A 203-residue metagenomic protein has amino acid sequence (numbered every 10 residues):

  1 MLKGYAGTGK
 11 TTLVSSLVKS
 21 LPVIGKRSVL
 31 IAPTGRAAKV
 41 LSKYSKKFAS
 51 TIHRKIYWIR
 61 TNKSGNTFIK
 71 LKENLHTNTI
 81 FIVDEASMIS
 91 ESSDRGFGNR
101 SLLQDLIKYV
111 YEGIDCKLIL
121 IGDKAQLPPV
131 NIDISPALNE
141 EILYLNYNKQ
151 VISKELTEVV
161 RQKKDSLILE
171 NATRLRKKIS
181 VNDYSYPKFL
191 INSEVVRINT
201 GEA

Functional and structural regions predicted by a protein language model:
L2: Hydrophobic anchor at the beta1->P-loop junction of P-loop NTPases
A6: The conserved Walker
K10: Conserved lysine of the Walker
L13, L17: Hydrophobic positions on the alpha1 helix immediately C-terminal to the Walker A/P-loop
R27, T77-I80, I114-I119: Loop/turn-to-beta-strand initiation segments
V29-T79: Inter-Walker segment of RecA-like/P-loop motor cores
D84-A86: Walker B catalytic acidic pair
Y109-C116, K124-A203: Conserved helicase motor core of P-loop NTPases
